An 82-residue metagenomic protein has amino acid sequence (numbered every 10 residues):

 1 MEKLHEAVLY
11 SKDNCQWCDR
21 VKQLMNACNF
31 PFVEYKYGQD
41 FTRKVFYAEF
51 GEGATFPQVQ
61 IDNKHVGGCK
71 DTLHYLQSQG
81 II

Functional and structural regions predicted by a protein language model:
M1-V33: Local sequence-structure signature of Cys/Sec-based thiol-disulfide redox active-site neighborhoods
K3, K44-A48: Short secondary-structure transition/capping segments
K12, Y37, N63: Conserved residues at beta->alpha junctions
N14, Q23, P31, Y47 (+2 more regions): Catalytic phosphate/metal-binding cores of nucleic-acid and nucleotide-processing enzymes, i.e., regions that mediate
Q16, F41, G67: Short alpha-helical
F30-R43, E52: Thiol-based oxidoreductase modules, predominantly thioredoxin-like and allied folds used for disulfide exchange
F50-Q60, C69-K70: Structural micro-motif
I61-I82: Non-catalytic, surface beta->alpha helical segment in thiol-disulfide oxidoreductase systems
